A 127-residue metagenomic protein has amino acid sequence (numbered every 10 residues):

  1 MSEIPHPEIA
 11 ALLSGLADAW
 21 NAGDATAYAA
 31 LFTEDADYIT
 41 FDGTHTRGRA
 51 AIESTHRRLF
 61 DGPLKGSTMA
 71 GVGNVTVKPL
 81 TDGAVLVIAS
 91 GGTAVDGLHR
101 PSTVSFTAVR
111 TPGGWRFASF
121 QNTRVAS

Functional and structural regions predicted by a protein language model:
M1-E34, S127: Short, low-complexity N-terminal intrinsically disordered segments enriched in polar/charged residues
E8, D37, T44, A51-L98: Surface-exposed, charged secondary-structure patches
L16, Y28-A29, A36, G48 (+3 more regions): Hydrophobic pocket/interface hotspot
F32, G91-T93, Q121-N122: Short beta-strand segments enriched in hydrophobic/aromatic residues within well-folded beta-rich domains
E34, G73, V104: Residues that flank catalytic or metal-binding motifs in active/ligand-binding sites
P101-S127: Short beta-strand edge/turn micro-motifs at domain boundaries
